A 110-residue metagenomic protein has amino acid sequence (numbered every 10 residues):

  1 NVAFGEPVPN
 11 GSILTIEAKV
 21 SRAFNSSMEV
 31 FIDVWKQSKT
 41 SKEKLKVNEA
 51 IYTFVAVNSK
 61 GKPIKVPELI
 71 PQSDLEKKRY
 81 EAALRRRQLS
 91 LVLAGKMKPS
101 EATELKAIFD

Functional and structural regions predicted by a protein language model:
N1-P9: Small beta-barrel nucleic-acid-binding modules, principally OB-folds
P9-N10, S21-D110: HotDog/MaoC-like acyl-thioester-processing domains
